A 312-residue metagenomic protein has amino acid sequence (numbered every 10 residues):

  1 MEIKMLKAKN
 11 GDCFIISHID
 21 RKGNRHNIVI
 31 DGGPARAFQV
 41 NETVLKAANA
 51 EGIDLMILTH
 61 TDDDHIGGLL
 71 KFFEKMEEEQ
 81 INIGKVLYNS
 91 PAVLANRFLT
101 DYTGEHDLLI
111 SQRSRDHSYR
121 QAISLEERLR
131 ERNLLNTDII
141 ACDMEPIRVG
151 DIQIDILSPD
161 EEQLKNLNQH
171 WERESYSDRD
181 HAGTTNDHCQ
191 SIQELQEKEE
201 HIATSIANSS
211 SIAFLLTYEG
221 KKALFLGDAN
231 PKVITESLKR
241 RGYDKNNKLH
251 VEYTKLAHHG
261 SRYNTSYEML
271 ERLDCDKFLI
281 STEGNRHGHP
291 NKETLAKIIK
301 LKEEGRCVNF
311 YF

Functional and structural regions predicted by a protein language model:
M1-E51, I206-K232: Conserved beta-strand hairpin/beta-sheet module of binuclear metal-dependent hydrolase folds, prominently
M1-I3, K9-D12, K232, K239-R240 (+3 more regions): C-terminal regulatory/interaction regions
N10, R36, T61-G67, V93-A95 (+4 more regions): Active-site environment of divalent metal-dependent phosphoester hydrolases
I15-H18, V40-L45, G67-K75, I234-G242 (+1 more regions): Short, well-ordered amphipathic alpha-helices
R25-H26, F38-L87, D244-S261, D274-D276: Active-site metal-binding motif and surrounding structural segment of the metallo-beta-lactamase
I66-M76, F98-Y102, S266-M269: Metal-dependent catalytic neighborhoods of phosphoester/phosphodiester hydrolases
K75-K222, V308, F312: Flexible, acidic/histidine-containing loops and adjacent segments that form or flank the divalent-metal
F214-Y267: Long, well-ordered mid-to-C-terminal structural blocks that present hydrophobic/aromatic surfaces
